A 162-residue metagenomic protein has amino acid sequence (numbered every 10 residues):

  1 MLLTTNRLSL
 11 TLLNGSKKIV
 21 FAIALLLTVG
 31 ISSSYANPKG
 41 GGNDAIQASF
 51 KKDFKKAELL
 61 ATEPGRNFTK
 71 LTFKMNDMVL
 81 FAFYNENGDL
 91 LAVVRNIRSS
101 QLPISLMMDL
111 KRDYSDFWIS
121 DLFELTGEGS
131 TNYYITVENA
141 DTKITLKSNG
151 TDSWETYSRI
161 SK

Functional and structural regions predicted by a protein language model:
L3-F21: Bacterial N-terminal signal peptides that target proteins for export
V20-G30: Bacterial N-terminal signal peptides
I31-A36: Sec/Tat signal peptide C-region and signal peptidase I cleavage site
N37-K162: Interaction-mediating elements
